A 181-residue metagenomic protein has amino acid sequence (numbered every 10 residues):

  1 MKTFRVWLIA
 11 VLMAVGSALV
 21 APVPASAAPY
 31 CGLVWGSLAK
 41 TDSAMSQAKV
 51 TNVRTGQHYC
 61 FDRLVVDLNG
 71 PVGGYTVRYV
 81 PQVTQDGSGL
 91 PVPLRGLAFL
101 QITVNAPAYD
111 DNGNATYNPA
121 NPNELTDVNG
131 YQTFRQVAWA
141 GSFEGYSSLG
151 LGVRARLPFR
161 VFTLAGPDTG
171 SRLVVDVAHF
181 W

Functional and structural regions predicted by a protein language model:
M1-A27: Secretory targeting and sorting signals
S26-W181: Short linear recognition/processing motifs and adjacent strand/loop elements at protein termini and domain edges
